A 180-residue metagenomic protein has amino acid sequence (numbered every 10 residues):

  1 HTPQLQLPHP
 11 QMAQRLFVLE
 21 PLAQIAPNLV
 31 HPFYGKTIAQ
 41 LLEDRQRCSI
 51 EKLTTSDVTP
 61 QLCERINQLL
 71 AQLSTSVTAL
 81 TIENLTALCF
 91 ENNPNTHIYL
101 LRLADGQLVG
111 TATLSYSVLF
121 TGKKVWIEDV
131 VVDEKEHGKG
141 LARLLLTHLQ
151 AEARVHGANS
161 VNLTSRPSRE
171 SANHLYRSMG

Functional and structural regions predicted by a protein language model:
H1-I50: Flexible, gly/pro- and Lys/Arg-enriched active-site loops
K52-G122, L146-H148, E152: Acetyl-CoA-dependent GNAT
S117-I127, H137, H156: A conserved beta-turn-beta hairpin within the catalytic core of GNAT-like acetyltransferases that forms part
I127, V161-S165: Conserved hydrophobic beta-strand within the GNAT/NAT acetyltransferase core sheet that lines the active-site cleft
V132, G138-A151, R177-S178: Conserved acetyl-CoA-binding loop-helix of GNAT-fold acetyltransferases
D133, R166: Residue-level recognition of the GNAT/N-acetyltransferase active site
R143, V155, N159, P167-G180: Conserved active-site alpha-helix within GNAT-family acetyltransferase domains
